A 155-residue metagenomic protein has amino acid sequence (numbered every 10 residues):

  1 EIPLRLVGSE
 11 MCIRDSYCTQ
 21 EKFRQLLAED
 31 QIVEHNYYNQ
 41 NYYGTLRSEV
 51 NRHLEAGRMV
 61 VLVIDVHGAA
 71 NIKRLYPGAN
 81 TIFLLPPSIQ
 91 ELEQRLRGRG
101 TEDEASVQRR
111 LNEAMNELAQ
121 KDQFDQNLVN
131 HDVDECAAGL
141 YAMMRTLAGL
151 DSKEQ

Functional and structural regions predicted by a protein language model:
E1-G8, C12-I13: Single conserved hydrophobic/aromatic residue that forms the stacking wall/gate of nucleotide- or nucleobase-binding
L4, S16, Q25, N36 (+1 more regions): Residues that recognize and position ribonucleotide moieties
L6, Y17-C18, G44, V63 (+1 more regions): Short aromatic/basic micro-patch
R14, V33-Q40, G98-A105: Flexible beta-alpha connector loops of hexameric P-loop NTPases
S16, N80-I82, Q126-L128: Hydrophobic/aromatic beta-strand patches that form the interior of the parallel beta-sheet core in alpha/beta enzyme
E21-Q31, T45-G100, M144: ATP-dependent NMP and nucleoside kinases share a basic, alpha-helical "lid"
Q94, G98-E102, N116-Q155: NTP-dependent small-molecule kinase module
E104-E113: Glycine-rich S-adenosyl-L-methionine
